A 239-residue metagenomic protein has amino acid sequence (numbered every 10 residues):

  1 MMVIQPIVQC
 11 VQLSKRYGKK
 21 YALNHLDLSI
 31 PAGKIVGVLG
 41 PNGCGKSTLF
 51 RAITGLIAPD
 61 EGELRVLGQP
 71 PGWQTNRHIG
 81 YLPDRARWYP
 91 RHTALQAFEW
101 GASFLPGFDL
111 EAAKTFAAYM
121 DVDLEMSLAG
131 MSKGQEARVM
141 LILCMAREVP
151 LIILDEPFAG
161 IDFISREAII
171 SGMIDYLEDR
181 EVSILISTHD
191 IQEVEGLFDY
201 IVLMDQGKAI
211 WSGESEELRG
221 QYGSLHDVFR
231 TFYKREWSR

Functional and structural regions predicted by a protein language model:
P41-G45: Walker A (P-loop) phosphate-binding loop of ABC-type ATPase nucleotide-binding domains
T54: Helix-to-loop junction immediately C-terminal to a conserved catalytic motif
G62-T75: Conserved ABC transporter NBD signature motif
R85-V139: ABC-family P-loop ATPase nucleotide-binding domains
I152-E156: Catalytic Walker B motif of ABC-type/P-loop ATPase nucleotide-binding domains
S187-H189: H-loop/switch region of ABC-family ATPase nucleotide-binding domains
